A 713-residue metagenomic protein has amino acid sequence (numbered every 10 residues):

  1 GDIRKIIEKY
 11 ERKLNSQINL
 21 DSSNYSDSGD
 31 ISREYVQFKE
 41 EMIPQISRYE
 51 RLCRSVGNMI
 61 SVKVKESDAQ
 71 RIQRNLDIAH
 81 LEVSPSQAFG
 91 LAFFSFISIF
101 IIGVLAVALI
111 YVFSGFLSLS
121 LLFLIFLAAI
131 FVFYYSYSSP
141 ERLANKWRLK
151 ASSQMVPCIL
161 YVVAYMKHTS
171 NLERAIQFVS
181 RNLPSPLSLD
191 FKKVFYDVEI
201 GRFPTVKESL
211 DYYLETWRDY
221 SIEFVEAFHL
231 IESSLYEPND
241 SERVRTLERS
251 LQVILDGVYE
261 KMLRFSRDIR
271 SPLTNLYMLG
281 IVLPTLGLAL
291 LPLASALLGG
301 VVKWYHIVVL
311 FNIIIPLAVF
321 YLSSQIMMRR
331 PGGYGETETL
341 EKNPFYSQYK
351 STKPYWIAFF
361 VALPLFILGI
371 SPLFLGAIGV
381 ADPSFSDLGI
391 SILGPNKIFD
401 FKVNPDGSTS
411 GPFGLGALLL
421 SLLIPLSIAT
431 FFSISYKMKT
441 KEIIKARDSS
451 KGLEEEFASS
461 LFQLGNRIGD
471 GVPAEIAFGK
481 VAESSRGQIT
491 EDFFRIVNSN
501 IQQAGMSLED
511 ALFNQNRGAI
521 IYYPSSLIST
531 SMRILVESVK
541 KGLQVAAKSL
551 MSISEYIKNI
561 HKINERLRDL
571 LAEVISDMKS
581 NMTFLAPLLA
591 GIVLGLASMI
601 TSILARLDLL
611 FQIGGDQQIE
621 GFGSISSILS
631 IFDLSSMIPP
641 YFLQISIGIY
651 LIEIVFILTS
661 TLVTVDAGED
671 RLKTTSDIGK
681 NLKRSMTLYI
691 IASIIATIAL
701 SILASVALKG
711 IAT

Functional and structural regions predicted by a protein language model:
G1-H80, S138, Y321-S351, L363 (+4 more regions): Membrane-cytosol interface segments
L20-E66, D211-R245, N514-S549: Short, non-transmembrane cytosolic segments of multipass membrane proteins
G57-I110, P140, A144-V156, H229-L283 (+7 more regions): Membrane-interface, cytosolic juxtamembrane amphipathic helix immediately N-terminal to a transmembrane helix, enriched
F96-L121, L279-W304, F366-S391, L588-G614 (+2 more regions): Juxtamembrane "helix exit" motif at the C-terminal ends of alpha-helical transmembrane segments in multi-pass membrane
L121-G201, K207-Y213, S351-P372, G376-R517 (+4 more regions): Juxtamembrane/interface alpha-helical elements of multi-pass membrane proteins
Y134-S136, P316-R329, P372-F374, T430-M438 (+2 more regions): Alpha-helical transmembrane segments
T339, G376-A417, L604-P639, V706-T713: Membrane-interfacial helical/loop segments at transmembrane boundaries in membrane proteins
K680-S705: Final/C-terminal transmembrane alpha-helix of multipass membrane proteins
